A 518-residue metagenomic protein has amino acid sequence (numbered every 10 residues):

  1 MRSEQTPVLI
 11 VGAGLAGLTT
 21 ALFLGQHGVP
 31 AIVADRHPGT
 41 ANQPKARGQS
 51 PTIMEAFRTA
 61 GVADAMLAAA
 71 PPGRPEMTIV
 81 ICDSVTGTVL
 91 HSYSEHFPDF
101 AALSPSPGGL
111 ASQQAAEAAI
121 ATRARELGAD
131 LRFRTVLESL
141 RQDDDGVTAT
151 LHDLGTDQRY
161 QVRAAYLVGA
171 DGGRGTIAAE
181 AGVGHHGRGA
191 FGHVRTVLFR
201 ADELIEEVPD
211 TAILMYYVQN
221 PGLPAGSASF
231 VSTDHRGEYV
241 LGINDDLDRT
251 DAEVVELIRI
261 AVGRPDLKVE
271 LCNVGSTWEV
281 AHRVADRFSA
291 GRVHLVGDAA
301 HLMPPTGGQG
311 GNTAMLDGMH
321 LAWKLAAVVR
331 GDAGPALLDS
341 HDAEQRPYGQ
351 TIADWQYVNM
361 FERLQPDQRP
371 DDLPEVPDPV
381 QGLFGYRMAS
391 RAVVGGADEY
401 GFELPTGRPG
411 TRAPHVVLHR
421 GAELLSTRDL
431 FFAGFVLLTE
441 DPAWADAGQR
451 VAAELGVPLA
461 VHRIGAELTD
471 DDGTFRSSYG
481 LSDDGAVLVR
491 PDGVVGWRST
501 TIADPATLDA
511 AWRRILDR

Functional and structural regions predicted by a protein language model:
M1-P7, V11, Q26-H27, R36 (+5 more regions): Helical substrate-recognition/capping region of FAD-dependent monooxygenase/halogenase enzymes
E4-T6, T156-Y166: Core beta-strand elements of the Rossmann-like FAD/NAD(P) dinucleotide-binding domain in flavoenzyme oxidoreductases
G17-L18: N-terminal Rossmann-fold NAD(P) dinucleotide-binding loop
G25-A46: Glycine-rich FAD pyrophosphate-binding loop
N42-R123: Active-site-adjacent segment of FAD-dependent monooxygenases/related oxidoreductases
T122, Y166, A170-V280: Conserved FAD-binding catalytic core of PHBH/FMO-like flavoproteins
F133-T148: A conserved short coil-to-beta-strand element within the FAD-binding core of flavoproteins
R249-Q309, T313, Y348, I352-Q356: FAD/FMN-dependent oxidoreductases across multiple families
